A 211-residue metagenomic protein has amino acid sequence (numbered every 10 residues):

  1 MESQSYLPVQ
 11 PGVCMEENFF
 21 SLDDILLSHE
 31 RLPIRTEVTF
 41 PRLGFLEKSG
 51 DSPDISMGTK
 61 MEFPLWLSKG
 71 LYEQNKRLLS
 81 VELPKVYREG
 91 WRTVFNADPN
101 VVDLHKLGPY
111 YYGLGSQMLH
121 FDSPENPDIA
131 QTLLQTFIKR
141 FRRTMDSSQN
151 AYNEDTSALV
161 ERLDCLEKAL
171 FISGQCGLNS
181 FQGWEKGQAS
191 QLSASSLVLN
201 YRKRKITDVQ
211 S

Functional and structural regions predicted by a protein language model:
M1-S49: N-terminal, Lys/Arg-enriched amphipathic/low-complexity engagement segments that precede the first folded domain
E2-D23, V86-S211: Charge/polar-rich, low-complexity and marginally structured segments
I25, T39-V94: Compact, well-ordered interaction domains used in eukaryotic information-processing assemblies
L32-I34, L43, V81, V102 (+1 more regions): Generic preference for hydrophobic/aromatic residues in regular secondary structure cores
